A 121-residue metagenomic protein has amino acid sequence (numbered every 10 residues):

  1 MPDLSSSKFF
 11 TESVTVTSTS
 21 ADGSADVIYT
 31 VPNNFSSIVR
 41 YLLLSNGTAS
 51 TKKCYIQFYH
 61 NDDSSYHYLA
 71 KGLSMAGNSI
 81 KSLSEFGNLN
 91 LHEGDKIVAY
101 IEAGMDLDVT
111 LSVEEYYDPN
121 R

Functional and structural regions predicted by a protein language model:
M1-S36, E93, I101-R121: C-terminal interaction-tip segments
P2, S74-L83: Extracellular carbohydrate recognition and processing domains and analogous Trp-centered ligand-binding platforms
E12-V14, Y68-M75: Solvent-exposed serine/threonine-rich low-complexity stretches and specific carbohydrate-binding patches
S37-N46, K96-A99: A short beta-strand element within beta-rich, extracytoplasmic domains of secreted/secretory-pathway proteins
R40, S50-Y55, M105-V109: Short beta-strand/loop motifs in extracellular/secreted proteins, especially within beta-sandwich accessory domains
A49-G72: Short, surface-exposed beta-strand/strand-loop-strand elements in extracellular ectodomains
A70-S74, F86-N88, V98: Beta-strand-rich interaction surfaces with strong enrichment in secreted/lumenal proteins
S79-G94: Beta-sandwich interaction modules
